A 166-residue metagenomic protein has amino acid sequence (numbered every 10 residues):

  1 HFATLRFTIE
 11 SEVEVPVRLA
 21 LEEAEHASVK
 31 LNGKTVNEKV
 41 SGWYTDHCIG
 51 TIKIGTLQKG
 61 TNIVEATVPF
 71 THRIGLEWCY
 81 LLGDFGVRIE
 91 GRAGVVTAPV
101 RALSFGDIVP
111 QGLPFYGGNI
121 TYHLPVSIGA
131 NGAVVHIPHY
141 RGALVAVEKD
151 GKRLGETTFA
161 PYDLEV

Functional and structural regions predicted by a protein language model:
H1, A27-V29, E38: Generic structural motif
H1, E23, S41-H47, I52-P125 (+1 more regions): An acidic-aromatic loop/edge-strand motif
T4-R6: Terminal accessory regions of large proteins
T8-G33, V64, V126-G151, T157: Aromatic-lined ligand-binding clefts that engage carbohydrates, nucleic acids, or primary amines
T35-V36, A93-G94, R153: Short, solvent-exposed loop/turn motifs
V40-Y44, R153-T158: Short beta-strand segments within Ig-like beta-sandwich modules, predominantly Fibronectin type-III
I49-T51, Y162-E165: Short alpha-helix capping/helix-loop boundary micro-motifs
